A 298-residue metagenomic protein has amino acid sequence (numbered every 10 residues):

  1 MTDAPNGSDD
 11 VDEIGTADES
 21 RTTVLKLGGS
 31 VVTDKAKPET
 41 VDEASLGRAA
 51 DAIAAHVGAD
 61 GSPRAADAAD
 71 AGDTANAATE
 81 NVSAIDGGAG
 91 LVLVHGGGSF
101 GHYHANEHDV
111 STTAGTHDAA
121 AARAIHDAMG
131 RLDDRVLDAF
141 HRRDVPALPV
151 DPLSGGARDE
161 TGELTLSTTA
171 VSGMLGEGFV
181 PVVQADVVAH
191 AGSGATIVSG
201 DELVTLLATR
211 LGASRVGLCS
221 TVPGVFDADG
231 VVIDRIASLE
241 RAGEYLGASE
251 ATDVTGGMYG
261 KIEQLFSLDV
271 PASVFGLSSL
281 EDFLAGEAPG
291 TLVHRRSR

Functional and structural regions predicted by a protein language model:
T2-R298: C-terminal catalytic "cap/lid" subdomain
